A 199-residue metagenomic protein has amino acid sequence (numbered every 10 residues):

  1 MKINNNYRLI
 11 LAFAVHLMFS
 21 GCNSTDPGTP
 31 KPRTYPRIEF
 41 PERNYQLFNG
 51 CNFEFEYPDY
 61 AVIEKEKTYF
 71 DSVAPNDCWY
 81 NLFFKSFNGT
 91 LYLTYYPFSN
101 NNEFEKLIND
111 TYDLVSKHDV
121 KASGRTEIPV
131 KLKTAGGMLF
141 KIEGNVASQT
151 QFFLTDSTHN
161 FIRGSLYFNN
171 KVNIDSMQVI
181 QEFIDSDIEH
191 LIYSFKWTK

Functional and structural regions predicted by a protein language model:
K2-I10: Bacterial N-terminal signal peptides that target proteins for export
M18-G21: C-terminal motif of bacterial Sec signal peptides marking the signal peptidase cleavage site
N23-D26: Bacterial signal peptide processing site
G28, A122-K199: Short, well-structured beta-strand
P30-N52: Post-signal peptide N-terminal segment of mature Sec-exported envelope proteins
Y45, N49, F53, S99 (+3 more regions): Extracytoplasmic/periplasmic, Sec-exported soluble proteins
F48-N109: Secretory pathway targeting signatures of secreted, lumenal, and periplasmic proteins
D59-D71, V115-P129: Short secondary-structure junctions
